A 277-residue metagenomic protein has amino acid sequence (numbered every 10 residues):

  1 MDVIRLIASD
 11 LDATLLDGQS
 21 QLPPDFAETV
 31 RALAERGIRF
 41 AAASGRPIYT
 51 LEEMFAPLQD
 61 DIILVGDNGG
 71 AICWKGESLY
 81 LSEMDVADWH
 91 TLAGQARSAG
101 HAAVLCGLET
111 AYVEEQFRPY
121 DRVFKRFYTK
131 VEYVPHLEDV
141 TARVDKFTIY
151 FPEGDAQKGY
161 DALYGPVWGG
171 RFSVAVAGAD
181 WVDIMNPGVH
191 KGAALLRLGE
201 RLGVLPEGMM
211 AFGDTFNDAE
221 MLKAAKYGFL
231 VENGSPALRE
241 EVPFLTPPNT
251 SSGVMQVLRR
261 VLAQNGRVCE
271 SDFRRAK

Functional and structural regions predicted by a protein language model:
D2-L6, L22-P23, D183-K277: Mg2+-dependent phosphoryl-transfer enzymes with acidic/Ser/Thr/Gly-rich catalytic loops
V3-A8, D25-I38, Y164-W168: A short, Lys/Arg-enriched amphipathic alpha-helix followed by its capping loop at the start of a domain
Q21-Y120: Active-site phosphate-binding/coordination module
F26, L51-F55, G159, L163 (+3 more regions): Hydrophobic packing residues within well-ordered alpha-helices of enzyme cores
E35-A41, D60-I62, K146, E207-G208 (+2 more regions): Short active-site oxyanion
P57-D60, N68, V167-G170, A224-A225 (+1 more regions): Short, structured coil segments at secondary-structure junctions
Q95, A99-M221, N233: Conserved acidic, metal-coordinating active-site core of Asp-based, Mg2+-dependent phosphoryl-transfer enzymes
